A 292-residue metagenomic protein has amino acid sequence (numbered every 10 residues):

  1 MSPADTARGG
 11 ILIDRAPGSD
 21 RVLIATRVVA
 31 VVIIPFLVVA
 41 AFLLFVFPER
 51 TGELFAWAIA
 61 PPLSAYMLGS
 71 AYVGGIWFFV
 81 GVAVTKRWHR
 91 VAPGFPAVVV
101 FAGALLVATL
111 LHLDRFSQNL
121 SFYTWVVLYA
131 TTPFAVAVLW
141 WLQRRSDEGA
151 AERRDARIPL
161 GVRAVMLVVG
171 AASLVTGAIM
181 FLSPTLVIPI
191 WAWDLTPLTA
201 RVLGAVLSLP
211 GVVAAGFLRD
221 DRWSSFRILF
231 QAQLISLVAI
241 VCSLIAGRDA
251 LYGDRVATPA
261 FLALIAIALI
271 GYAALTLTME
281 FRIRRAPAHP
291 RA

Functional and structural regions predicted by a protein language model:
S2-L23, Q143-G161, A288-A292: Membrane-interfacial, low-structure loops and terminal tails that flank and connect transmembrane helices in multi-pass
G9-G94, I190-A192, M279, R285-P290: An N-terminus-focused feature that recognizes amino-terminal "leader" regions
L23-F42, G149-W223: Surface-exposed interaction/gating patches
V46-P61, R115-F122, P184-L195, Y252-A257: Membrane-interface interhelical loops and short amphipathic "cap" helices that link adjacent transmembrane segments
L63-V80, V100, L198-L218, I235: Core segments of alpha-helical transmembrane spans in multipass integral membrane proteins
G74-G149, R157, S243, G253-I283: Hydrophobic, ordered structural segments
P96-T109, V206-P210, L229-A246: Hydrophobic alpha-helical membrane segments
W193, D220-R227, I245-A263: Extracellular/periplasmic helix-loop-helix junctions in multi-pass membrane proteins
